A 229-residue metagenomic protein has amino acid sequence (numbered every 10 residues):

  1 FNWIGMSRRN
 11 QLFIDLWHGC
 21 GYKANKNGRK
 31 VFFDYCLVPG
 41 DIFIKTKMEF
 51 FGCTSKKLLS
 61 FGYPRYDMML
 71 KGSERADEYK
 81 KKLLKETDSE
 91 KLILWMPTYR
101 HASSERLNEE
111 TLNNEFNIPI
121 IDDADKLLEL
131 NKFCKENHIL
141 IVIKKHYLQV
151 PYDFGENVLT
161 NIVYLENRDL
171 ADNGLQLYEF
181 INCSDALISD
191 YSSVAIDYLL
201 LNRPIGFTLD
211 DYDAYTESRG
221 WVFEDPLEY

Functional and structural regions predicted by a protein language model:
F1-S73: Active-site and donor-binding regions of nucleotide-sugar-utilizing enzymes
N2-I4, G19-Y22, D41-I44, P64-D67 (+5 more regions): Short, solvent-exposed loop/turn segments at secondary-structure junctions
I4-A24, N113-D123, N202-A214: A short, gly/pro- and small-residue-rich
M6, R29, E86, E179-F180: Structural alpha-helical scaffold elements that stabilize or flank donor/cofactor-binding regions in carbohydrate
L12, Y35, L92, L140 (+1 more regions): Structural motif
R65-V158: Conserved catalytic-core segment of nucleotide-activated headgroup transferases in glycan assembly
Y147-I196: Donor nucleotide-activated moiety binding/catalytic core segment of transferases that use nucleotide-activated donors
E156-N161, S193-Y229: Catalytic binding pocket for nucleotide-activated donors in carbohydrate/polymer assembly enzymes
